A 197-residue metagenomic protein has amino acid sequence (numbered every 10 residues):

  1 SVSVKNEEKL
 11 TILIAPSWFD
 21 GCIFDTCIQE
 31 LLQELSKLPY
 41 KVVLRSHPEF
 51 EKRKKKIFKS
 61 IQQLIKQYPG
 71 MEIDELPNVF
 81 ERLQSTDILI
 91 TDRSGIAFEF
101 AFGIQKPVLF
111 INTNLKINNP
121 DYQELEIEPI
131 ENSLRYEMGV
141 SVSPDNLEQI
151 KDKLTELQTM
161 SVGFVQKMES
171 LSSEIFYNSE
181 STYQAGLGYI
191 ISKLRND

Functional and structural regions predicted by a protein language model:
S1-I61, V142-L147, Q158-T159, F176-E180: Conserved catalytic-core segment of nucleotide-activated headgroup transferases in glycan assembly
I23-T26, K54-F58, T86, F98-G103 (+1 more regions): A short acidic (Asp/Glu
E30, Q149-K153, A185, Y189: Alpha-helical elements of Rossmann-like donor-binding domains used by nucleotide-donor carbohydrate transfer enzymes
Y40, P69-M71, G139-S141: Short, conserved active-site loop motifs that form the nucleotide-linked donor/cofactor pocket
K56-F98: Donor nucleotide-activated moiety binding/catalytic core segment of transferases that use nucleotide-activated donors
G95-E174: Catalytic binding pocket for nucleotide-activated donors in carbohydrate/polymer assembly enzymes
N178-D197: C-terminal alpha-helical cap of glycosyltransferases
